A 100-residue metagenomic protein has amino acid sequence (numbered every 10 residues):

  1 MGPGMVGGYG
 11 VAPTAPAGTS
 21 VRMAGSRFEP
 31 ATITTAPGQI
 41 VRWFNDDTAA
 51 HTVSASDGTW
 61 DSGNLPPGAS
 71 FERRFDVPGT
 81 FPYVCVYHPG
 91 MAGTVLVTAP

Functional and structural regions predicted by a protein language model:
M1-G7, L65-P100: Extracellular/periplasmic metallocenter environments
M1-S20: Extracellular/periplasmic low-complexity linear segments
T14-P37: N-terminal edge beta-strand
T19, H51-T52, G93-T94: Extracytoplasmic/periplasmic beta-strand context in beta-sandwich domains, especially the cupredoxin/COX2 CuA-binding
S26, F44, V86-Y87: Short, surface-exposed helix/turn micro-motifs that flank interaction/cofactor sites
A31-A49, F71-V77, P82-Y83: Beta-strand cores of secreted/periplasmic/IMS beta-sandwich domains, seen most often in copper-related folds
S54-T59: Short amphipathic beta-strand segments in non-cytosolic proteins
